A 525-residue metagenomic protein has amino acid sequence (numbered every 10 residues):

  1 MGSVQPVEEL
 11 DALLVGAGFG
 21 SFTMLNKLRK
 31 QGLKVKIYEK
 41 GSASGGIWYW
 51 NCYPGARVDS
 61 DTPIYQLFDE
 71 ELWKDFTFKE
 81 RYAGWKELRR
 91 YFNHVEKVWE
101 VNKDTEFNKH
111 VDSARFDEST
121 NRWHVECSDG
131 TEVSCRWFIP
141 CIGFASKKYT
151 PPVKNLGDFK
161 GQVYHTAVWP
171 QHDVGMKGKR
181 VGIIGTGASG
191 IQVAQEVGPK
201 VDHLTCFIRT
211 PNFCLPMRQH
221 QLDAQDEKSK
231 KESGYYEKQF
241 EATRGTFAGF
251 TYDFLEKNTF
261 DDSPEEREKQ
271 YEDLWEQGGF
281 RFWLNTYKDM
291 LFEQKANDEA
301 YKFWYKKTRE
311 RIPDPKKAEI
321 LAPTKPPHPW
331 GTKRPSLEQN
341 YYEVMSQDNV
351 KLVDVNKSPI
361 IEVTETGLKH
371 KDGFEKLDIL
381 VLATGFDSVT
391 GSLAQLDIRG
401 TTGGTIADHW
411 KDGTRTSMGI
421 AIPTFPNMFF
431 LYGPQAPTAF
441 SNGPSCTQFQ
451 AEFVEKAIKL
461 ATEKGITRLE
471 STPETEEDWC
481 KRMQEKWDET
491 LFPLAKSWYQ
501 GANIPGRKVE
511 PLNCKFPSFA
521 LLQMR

Functional and structural regions predicted by a protein language model:
G2-A12, A17-F22, N26-L156, H172 (+2 more regions): N-terminal FAD-binding dinucleotide-binding subdomain shared by FAD-dependent oxidases/monooxygenases
V168: Flexible, glycine/small-residue-enriched loop-and-beta-strand segment within the central core of proteins
K177-G178, P426: Short, proline-enriched alpha-helix->beta-strand connector loops that line the catalytic pocket of alpha/beta-hydrolase
G178-K179, P323: Short, surface-exposed connector motifs at secondary-structure boundaries
K179-V201: Rossmann-like NAD(P)H-binding beta-loop-alpha module
